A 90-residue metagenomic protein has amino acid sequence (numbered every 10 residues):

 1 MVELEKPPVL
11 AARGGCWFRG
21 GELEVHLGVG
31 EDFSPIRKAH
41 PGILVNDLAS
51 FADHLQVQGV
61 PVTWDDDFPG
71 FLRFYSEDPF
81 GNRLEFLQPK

Functional and structural regions predicted by a protein language model:
M1-E24: Core segments of cupin and vicinal oxygen chelate
E3, V25-L27, S76, F86: Generic preference for hydrophobic
L10-G14, P35, F68-L72: Short acidic/glycine-enriched loop/turn segments that link adjacent beta-strands
C16-G21, G30-Q56, F74-E77: Vicinal oxygen chelate
D53, Q58-K90: Vicinal oxygen chelate
